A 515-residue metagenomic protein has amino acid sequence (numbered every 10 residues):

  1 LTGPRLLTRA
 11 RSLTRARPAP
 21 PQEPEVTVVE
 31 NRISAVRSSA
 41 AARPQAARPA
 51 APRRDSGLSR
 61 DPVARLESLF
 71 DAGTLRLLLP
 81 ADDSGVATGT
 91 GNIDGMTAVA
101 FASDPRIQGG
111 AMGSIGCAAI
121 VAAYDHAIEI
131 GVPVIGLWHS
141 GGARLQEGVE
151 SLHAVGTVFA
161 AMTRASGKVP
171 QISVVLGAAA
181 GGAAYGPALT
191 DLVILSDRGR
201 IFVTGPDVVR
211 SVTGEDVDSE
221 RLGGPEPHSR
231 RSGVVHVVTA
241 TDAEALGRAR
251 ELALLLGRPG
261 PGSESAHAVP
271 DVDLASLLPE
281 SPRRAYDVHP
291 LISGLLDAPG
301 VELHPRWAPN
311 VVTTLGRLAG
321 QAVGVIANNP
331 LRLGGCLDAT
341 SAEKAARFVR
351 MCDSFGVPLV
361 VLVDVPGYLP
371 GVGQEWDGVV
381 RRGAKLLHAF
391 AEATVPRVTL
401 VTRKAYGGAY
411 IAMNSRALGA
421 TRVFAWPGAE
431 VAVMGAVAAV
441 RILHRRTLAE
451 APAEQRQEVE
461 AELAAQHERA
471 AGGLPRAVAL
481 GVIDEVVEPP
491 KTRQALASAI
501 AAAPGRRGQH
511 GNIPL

Functional and structural regions predicted by a protein language model:
R5-P18, E23-L515: Ligand-binding clefts of soluble mixed alpha/beta catalytic domains
